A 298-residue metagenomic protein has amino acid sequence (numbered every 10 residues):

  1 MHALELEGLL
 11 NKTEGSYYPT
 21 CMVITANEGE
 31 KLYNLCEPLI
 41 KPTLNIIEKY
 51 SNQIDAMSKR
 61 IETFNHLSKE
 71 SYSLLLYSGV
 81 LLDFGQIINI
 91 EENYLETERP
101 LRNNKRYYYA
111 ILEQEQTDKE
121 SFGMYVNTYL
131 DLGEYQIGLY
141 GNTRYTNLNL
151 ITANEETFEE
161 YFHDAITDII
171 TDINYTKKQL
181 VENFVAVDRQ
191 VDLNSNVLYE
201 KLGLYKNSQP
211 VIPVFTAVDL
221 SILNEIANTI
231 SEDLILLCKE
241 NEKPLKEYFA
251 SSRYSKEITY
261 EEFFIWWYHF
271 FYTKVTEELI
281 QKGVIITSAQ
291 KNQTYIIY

Functional and structural regions predicted by a protein language model:
M1, G133-D192, I235: Short amphipathic alpha-helical interface segments
A3-L4, L9-K12, I24, M124 (+5 more regions): Long, compositionally biased, intrinsically disordered segments
E5-S16, V185, R189-Q209, I285: A short, conserved structural fragment
C21-D55, P210-E242: Short, amphipathic alpha-helical interaction segments positioned at domain boundaries
Y33, L44, S51, S58 (+8 more regions): Residue-level detector of alpha-helical secondary structure
N34-R144: Extended alpha-helical scaffolding regions
Y72, Q190-L202, S221, I230-D233 (+1 more regions): Phosphate/adenylate-binding glycine loop and adjacent helical scaffold
I87, E96, P100-E113, L148 (+9 more regions): Active-site/acyl-donor-binding loops of N-acyltransferases
